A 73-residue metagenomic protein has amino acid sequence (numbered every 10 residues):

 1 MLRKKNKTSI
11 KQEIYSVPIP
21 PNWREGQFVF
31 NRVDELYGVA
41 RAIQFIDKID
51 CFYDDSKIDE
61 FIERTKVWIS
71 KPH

Functional and structural regions predicted by a protein language model:
L2-F30: N-terminal acidic leader/helix
P20-K57: Acidic, low-complexity, intrinsically disordered interaction modules
Y53-H73: Charged low-complexity stretches with an acidic bias
